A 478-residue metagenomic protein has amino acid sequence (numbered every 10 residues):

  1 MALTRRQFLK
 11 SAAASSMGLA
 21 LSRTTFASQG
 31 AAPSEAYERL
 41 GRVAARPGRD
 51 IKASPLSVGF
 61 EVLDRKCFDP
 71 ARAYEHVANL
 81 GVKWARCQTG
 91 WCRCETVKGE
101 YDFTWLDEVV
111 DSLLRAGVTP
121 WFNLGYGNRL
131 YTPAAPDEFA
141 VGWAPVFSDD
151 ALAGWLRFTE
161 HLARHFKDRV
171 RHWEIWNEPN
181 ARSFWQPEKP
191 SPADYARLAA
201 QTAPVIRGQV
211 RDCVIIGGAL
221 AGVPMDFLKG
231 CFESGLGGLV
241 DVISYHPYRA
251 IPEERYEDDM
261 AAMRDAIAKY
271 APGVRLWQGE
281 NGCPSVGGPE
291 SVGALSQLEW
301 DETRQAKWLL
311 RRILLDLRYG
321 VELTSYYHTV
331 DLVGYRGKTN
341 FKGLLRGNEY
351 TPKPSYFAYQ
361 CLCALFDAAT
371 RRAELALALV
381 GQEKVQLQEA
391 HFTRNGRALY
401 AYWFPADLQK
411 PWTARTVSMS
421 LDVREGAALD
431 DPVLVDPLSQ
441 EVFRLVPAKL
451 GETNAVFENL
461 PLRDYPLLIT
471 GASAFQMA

Functional and structural regions predicted by a protein language model:
Q7-S28: N-terminal export signals
A32-H76: Boundary/entry segment of secreted carbohydrate-active catalytic domains
R65-V77, W155-H161, M225-E233, A306-I313: Short, acidic/polar
L80-K98, W105-G238: Substrate-binding cleft and catalytic face of glycoside hydrolase catalytic domains, especially the flexible beta-alpha
P192-L309, Y319: Noncatalytic carbohydrate-binding groove/subsite architecture in carbohydrate-active enzymes
S291-L298, E302-L362, L377-A378: Aromatic/acidic polysaccharide-binding cleft in carbohydrate-active enzymes
L379-A427: Carbohydrate-binding surface patches
A448-A478: C-terminal beta-strand-rich structural cap/linker in extracellular carbohydrate-active enzymes
